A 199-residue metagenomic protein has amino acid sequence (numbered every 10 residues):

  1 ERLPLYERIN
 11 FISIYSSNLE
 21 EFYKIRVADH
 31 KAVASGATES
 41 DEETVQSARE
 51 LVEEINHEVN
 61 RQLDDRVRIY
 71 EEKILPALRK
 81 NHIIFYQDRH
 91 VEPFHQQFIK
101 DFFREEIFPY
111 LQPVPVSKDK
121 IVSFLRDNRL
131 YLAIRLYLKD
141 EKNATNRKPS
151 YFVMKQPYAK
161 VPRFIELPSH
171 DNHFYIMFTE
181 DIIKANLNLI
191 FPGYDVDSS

Functional and structural regions predicted by a protein language model:
E1-E7, N18-S199: Extended, highly charged clamp/arch subdomains and adjacent linkers that form or line substrate-binding channels
